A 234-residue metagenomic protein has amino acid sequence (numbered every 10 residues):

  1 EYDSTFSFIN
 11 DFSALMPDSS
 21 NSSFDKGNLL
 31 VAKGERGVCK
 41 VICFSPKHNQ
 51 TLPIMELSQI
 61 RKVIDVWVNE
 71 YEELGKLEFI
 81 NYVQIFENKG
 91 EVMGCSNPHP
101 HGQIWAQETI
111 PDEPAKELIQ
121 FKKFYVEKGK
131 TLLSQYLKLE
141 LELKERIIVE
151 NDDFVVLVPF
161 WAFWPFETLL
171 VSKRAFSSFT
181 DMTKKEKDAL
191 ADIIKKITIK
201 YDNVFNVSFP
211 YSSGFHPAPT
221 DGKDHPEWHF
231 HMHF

Functional and structural regions predicted by a protein language model:
E1-F234: HIT superfamily nucleotide-processing domains
